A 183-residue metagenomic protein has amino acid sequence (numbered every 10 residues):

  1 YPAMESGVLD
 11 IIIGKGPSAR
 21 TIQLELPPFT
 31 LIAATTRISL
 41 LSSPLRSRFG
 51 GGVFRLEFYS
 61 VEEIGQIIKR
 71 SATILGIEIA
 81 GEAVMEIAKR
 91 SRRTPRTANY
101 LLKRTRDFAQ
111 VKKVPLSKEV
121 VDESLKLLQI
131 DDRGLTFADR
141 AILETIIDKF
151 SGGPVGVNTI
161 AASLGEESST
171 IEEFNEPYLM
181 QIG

Functional and structural regions predicted by a protein language model:
Y1-T30, L40, S47, G51: Conserved catalytic/switch belt of AAA+ P-loop NTPases
T35-T36, G52-I64: Conserved AAA+ ATPase "SRH/arginine-finger" region at the nucleotide-binding site
V61, G65-M85: Helix-loop-helix "sensor" segment of P-loop NTPases
T73-I74, E82-T97, K126, I130: A short helix-loop-helix "switch/interaction" segment in the helical subdomain of ASCE P-loop NTPases
A80, S151-L164: Short acidic, hydrophobic short linear motifs in intrinsically disordered regions
A80-E82, S91-R106, V114-K118, L135-D139 (+2 more regions): The conserved phosphate-sensing helix
K126-P154: Winged-helix-like regulatory helical subdomains adjacent to P-loop NTPase cores
G165-Q181: Short amphipathic alpha-helical interaction segments
